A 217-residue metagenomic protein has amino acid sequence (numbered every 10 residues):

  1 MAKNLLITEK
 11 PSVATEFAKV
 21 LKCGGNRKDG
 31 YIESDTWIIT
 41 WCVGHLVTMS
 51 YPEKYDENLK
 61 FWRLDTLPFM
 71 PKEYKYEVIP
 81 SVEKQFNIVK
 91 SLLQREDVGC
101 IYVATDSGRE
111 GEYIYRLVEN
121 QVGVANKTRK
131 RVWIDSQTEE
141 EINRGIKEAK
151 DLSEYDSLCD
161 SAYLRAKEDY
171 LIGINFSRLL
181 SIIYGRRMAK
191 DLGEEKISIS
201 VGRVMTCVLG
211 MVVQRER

Functional and structural regions predicted by a protein language model:
M1-R178, C207: Intrinsically disordered, low-complexity regulatory segments
D169-R217: Prokaryote-biased recognition of long, low-complexity C-terminal linker/tail segments that are poorly structured
